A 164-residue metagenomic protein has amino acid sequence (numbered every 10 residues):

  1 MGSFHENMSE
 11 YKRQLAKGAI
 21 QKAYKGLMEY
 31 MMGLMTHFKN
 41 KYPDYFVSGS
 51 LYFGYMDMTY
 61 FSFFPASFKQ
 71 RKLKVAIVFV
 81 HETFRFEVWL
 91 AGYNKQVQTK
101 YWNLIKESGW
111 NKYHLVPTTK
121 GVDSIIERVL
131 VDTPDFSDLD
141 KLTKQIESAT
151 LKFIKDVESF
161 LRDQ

Functional and structural regions predicted by a protein language model:
M1-T59, S67: Charge-rich, low-complexity N-terminal segments
A19-G26, P65, W89-Y93, D138-K141 (+1 more regions): Conserved aromatic-histidine-acidic binding/catalytic patches
H37, L104-S108, A149, D156: Conserved short hydrophobic interaction patches
K41-D44, E107-Y113: Structural alpha-beta junctions
Y60-E107: Aromatic- and glycine-enriched beta-alpha-beta binding-site module
W110-S148: Well-ordered alpha/beta subsegment
I146-Q164: Charged phosphate-binding loop/patch that engages nucleotide di/tri-phosphates or the phosphate backbone of nucleic
